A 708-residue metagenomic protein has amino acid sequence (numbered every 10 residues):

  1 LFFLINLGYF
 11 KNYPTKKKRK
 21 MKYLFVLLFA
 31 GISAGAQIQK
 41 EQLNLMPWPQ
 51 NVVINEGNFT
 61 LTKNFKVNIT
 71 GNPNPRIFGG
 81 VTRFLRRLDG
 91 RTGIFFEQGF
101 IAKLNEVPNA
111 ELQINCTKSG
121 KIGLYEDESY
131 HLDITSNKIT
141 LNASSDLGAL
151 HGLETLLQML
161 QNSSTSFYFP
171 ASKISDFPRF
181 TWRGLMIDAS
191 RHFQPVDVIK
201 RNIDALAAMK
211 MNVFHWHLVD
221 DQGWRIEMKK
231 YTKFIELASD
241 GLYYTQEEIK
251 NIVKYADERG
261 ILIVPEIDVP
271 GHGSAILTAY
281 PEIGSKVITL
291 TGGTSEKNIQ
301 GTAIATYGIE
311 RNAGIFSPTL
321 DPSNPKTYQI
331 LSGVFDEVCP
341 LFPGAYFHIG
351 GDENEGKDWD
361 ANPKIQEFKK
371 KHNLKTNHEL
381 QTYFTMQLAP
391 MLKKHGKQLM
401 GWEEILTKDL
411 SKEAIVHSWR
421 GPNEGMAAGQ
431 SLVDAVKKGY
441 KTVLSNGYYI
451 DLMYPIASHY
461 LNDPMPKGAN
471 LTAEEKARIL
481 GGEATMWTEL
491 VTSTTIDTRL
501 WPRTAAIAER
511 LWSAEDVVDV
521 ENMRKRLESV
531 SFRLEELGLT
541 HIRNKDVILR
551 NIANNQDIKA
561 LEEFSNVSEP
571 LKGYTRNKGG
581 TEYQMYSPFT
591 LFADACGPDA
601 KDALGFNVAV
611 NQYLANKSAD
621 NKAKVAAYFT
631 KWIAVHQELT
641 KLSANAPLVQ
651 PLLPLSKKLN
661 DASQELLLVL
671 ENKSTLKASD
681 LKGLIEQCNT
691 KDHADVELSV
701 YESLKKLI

Functional and structural regions predicted by a protein language model:
L1-E41: Bacterial Sec-dependent N-terminal signal peptides
Q37-F180, S513-A514, V518-V520, K525-L537: Contiguous, structured surface segment used for ligand recognition
L45-W48, V53-N55, G260, P318 (+2 more regions): Substrate-binding groove of N-acetylhexosamine-processing glycoside hydrolases
P75-I77, F193-P195, D221-R225, P270-I276 (+6 more regions): Flexible loop/turn segments at secondary-structure boundaries
Q98-F100, P265, G401: A structural preference for short, hydrophobic beta-strand core positions in alpha/beta folds
A102-P108, Q222-Y231, L406-K412: Beta-rich nucleic-acid/ligand-interaction surfaces
S119-Y346, N362, Q387, M391 (+1 more regions): Feature activates predominantly on carbohydrate-active enzymes
G350-L374: N-terminal leader/propeptide and maturation segments of large enzyme subunits in energy/redox metabolism and hydrolases
